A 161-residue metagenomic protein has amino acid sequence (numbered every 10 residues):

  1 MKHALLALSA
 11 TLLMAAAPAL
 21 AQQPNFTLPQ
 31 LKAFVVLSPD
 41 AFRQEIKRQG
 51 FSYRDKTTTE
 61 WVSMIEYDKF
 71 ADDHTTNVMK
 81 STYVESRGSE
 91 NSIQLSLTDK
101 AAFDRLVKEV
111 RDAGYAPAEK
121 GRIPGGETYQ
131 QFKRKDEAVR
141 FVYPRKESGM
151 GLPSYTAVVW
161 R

Functional and structural regions predicted by a protein language model:
M1-A7: Positively charged n-region of N-terminal signal peptides that target proteins for export
A7-A15: Bacterial N-terminal signal peptides
A17-A21: Sec/Tat signal peptide C-region and signal peptidase I cleavage site
Q22, R48-R87: Compositionally biased P/S/T/G-rich terminal and signal peptide-adjacent segments that lie outside catalytic cores
Q22-D40: Short N-terminal segments immediately surrounding and downstream of signal-peptide cleavage
F34-R54, K100-E119: Amphipathic alpha-helical segments
T75-Y129: Long, charged/polar, surface-exposed segments that mediate recognition or autoinhibition
Q130-L152: Short, exposed beta-strand-loop hairpins at the edges of beta-sheets in extracellular/periplasmic proteins
